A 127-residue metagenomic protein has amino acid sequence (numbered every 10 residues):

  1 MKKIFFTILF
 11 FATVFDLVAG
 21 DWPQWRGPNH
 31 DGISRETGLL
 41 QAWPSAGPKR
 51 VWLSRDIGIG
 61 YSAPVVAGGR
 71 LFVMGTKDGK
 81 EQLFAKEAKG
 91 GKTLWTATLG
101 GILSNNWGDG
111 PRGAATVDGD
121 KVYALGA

Functional and structural regions predicted by a protein language model:
I4-T13: Sec-dependent N-terminal signal peptides
A19-A127: Noncatalytic, solvent-exposed loop/strand surfaces of beta-propeller-type extracellular/periplasmic domains
